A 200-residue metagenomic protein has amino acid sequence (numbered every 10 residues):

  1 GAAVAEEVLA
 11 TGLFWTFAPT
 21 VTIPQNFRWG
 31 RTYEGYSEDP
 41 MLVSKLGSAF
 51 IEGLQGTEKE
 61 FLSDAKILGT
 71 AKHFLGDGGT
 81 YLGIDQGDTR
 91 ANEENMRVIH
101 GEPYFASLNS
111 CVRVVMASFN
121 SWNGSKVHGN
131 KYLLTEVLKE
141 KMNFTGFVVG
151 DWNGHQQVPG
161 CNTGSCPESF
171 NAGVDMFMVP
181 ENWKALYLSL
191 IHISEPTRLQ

Functional and structural regions predicted by a protein language model:
G1-S194, R198: Glycoside hydrolase catalytic-domain context in secreted enzymes
